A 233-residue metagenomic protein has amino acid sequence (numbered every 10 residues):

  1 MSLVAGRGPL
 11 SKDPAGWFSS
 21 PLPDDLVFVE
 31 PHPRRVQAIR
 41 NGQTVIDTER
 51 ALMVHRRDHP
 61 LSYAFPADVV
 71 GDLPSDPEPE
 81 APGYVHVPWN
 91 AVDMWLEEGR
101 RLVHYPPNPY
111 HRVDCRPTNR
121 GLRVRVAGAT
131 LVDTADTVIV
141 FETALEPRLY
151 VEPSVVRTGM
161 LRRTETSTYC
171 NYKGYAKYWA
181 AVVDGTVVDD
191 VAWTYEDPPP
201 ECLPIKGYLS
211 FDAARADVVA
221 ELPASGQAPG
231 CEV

Functional and structural regions predicted by a protein language model:
M1-V233: Terminal leader/tail segments of proteins
